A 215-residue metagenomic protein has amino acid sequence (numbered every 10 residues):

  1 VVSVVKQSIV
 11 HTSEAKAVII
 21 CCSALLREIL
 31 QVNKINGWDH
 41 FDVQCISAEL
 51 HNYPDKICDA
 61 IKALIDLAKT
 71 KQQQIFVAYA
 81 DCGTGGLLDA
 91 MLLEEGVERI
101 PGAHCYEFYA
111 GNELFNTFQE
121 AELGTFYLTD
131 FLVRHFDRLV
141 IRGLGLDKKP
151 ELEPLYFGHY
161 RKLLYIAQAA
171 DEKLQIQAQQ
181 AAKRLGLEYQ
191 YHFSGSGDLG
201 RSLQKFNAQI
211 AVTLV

Functional and structural regions predicted by a protein language model:
V2-G37: N-terminal basic/disordered segments at the start of proteins
I20-R27, L50-H51, A78-L88, Y106-F108 (+3 more regions): Gly/Ser/Thr-rich loops at beta-strand to alpha-helix junctions that form or flank small-molecule/cofactor-binding
N33-V43, A182-L187: Short helix-loop-beta junction
D39-I57, Y191-G195: A short beta-strand-loop structural module common to alpha/beta enzyme folds
P54-L67: Glycine-rich, highly charged phosphate/nucleotide-binding loops
G86-L139: Long, charge-dense
E120-Q179: A conserved mid-domain beta-alpha-beta active-site/ligand-binding segment of alpha/beta enzyme cores
Q168-V215: C-terminal, charge/polar-rich interaction regions
